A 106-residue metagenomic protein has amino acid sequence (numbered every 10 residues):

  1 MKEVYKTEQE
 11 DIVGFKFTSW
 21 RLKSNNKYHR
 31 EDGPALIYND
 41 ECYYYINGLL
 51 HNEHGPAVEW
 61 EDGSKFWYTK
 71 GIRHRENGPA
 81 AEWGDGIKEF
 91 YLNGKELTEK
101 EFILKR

Functional and structural regions predicted by a protein language model:
M1-R106: Glycine/tyrosine- and acidic-biased, solvent-exposed loop/turn segments at the edges of beta-strands
